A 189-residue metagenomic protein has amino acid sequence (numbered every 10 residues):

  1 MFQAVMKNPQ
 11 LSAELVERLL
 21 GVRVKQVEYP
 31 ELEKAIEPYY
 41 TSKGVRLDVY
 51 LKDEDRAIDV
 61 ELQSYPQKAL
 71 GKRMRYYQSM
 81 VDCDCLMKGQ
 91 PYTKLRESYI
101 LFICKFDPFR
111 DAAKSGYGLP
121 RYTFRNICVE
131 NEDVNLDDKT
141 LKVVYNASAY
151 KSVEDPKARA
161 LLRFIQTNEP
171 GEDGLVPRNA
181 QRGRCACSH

Functional and structural regions predicted by a protein language model:
M1-H189: Elongated, amphipathic alpha-helical interaction scaffolds
